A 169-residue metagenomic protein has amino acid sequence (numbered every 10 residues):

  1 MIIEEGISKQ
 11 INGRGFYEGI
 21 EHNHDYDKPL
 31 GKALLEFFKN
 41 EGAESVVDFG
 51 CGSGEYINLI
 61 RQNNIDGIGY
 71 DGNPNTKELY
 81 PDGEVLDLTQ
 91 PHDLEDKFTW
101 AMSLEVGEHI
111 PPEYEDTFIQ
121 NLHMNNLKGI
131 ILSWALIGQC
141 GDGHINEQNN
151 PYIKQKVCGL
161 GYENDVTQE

Functional and structural regions predicted by a protein language model:
M1-M102, E113-N125, L136, C140 (+4 more regions): Conserved N-terminal segment of class I S-adenosyl-L-methionine
V106: Hydrophobic adenine-recognition pocket in adenosine-nucleotide-binding enzymes
H109-I110: A short His-aromatic
N125-I131: Short glycine-dipeptide loop
